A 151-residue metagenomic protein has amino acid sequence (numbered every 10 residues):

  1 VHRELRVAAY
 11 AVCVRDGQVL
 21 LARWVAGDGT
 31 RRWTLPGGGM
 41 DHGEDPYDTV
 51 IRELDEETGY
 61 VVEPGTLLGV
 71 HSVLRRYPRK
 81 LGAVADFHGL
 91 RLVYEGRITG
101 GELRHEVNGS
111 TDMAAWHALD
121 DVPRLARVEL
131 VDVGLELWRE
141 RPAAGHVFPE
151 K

Functional and structural regions predicted by a protein language model:
V1-L20, G39-D41, V93-E95: Conserved N-terminal beta-strand and adjoining loop/helix that marks the start of the Nudix/MutT-like hydrolase domain
R3-L5, R32, A83-L90, N108-T111: A generic structural micro-feature
R15-Q18, V25, R97-E102, L119-D121: Short loop segments at secondary-structure junctions
Q18-Y60: Conserved Nudix-box catalytic region and its N-terminal flanking loop in Nudix hydrolases and closely related
V19, G65, F87-V93, A114: Structural motif
D28, W33, R104-K151: Nudix hydrolase/Nudix homology domain
V61-V70: A short coil-to-beta-strand element that immediately follows conserved catalytic motifs
V73-L103, L137: Active-site-adjacent beta-strand/loop module that shapes the phosphate/pyrophosphate-binding cleft
